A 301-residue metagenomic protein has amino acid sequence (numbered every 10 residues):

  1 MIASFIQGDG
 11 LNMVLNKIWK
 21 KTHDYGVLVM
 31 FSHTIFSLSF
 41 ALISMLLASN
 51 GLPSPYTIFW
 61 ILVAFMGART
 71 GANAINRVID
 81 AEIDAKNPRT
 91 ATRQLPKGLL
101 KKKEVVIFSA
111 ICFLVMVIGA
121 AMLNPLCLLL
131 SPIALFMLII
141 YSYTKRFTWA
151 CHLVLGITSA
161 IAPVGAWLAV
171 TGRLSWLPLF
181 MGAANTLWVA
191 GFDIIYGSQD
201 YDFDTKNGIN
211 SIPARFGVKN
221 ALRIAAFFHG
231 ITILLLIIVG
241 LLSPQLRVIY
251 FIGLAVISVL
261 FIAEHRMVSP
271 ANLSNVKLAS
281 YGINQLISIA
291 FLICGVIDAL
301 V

Functional and structural regions predicted by a protein language model:
I2-F5, G10-H23, N73-L100, I194-K219 (+1 more regions): Cytosolic, membrane-interface loops and tails of multi-pass inner-membrane proteins
K20, L234, I238-V301: Extended hydrophobic alpha-helices typical of membrane-associated regions
H23-V27, R93-M181, I262-S269, S280: Intramembrane alpha-helical segments
L38, V117, I139-S142, P163 (+4 more regions): Hydrophobic transmembrane alpha-helices of multi-pass small-molecule transporters
L38-S44, Q94, L155-V170, R215 (+1 more regions): Small-residue-rich segments of transmembrane alpha-helices in multi-pass membrane proteins, especially helix faces
F40-I43, L47-I79, R89, A110-A121 (+3 more regions): Membrane-embedded alpha-helical segments that form the functional core of polytopic membrane enzymes, especially those
N50, A121-L123, T144, L168-A169 (+2 more regions): Helix-loop junctions at the membrane-solvent interface of multi-pass transporters, primarily the C-terminal
F59, V63, A81-S131, K206-L246 (+3 more regions): Multi-pass membrane catalytic core of lipid/isoprenoid biosynthesis enzymes
